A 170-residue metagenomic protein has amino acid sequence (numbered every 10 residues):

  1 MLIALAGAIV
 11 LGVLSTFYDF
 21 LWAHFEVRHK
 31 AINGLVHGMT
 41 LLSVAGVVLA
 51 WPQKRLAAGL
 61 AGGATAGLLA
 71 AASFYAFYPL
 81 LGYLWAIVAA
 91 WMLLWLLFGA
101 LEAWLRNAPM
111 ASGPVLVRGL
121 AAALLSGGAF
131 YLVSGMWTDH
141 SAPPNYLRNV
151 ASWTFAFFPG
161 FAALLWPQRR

Functional and structural regions predicted by a protein language model:
M1-R170: Juxtamembrane/disordered regions of integral membrane proteins
